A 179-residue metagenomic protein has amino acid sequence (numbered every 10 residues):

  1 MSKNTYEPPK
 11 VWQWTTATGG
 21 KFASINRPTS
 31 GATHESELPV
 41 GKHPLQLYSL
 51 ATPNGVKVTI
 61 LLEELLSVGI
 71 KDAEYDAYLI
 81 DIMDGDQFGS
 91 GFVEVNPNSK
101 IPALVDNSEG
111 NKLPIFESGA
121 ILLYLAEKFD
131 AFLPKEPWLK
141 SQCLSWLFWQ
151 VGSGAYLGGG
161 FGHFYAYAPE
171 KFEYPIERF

Functional and structural regions predicted by a protein language model:
M1-R178: GST-like domain detector, emphasizing the conserved glutathione-binding G-site in the N-terminal thioredoxin-like
